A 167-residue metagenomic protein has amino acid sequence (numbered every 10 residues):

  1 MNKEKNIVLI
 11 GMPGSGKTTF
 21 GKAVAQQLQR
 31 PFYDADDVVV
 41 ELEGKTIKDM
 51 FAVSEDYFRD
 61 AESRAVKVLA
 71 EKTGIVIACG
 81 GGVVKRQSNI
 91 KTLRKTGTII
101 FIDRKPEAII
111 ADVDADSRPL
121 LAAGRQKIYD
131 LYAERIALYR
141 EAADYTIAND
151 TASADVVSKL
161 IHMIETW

Functional and structural regions predicted by a protein language model:
M1-K3, T19, A23, Q27 (+2 more regions): NTP-dependent small-molecule kinase module
L9: Hydrophobic anchor at the beta1->P-loop junction of P-loop NTPases
M12: P-loop (Walker A) phosphate-binding loop of NTP-binding proteins
G16: Conserved glycine(s) of the Walker
Q26-D37: Post-Walker A helix-loop "phosphate-sensing" segment adjacent to the P-loop in P-loop NTPases
D37-V83, Q87-T92, L138: ATP-dependent small-molecule kinase phosphotransfer cores that center on conserved nucleotide phosphate-binding segments
G81-V83, K105-E107, A152: Short glycine-rich anion-binding loops that position phosphate/pyrophosphate groups of nucleotides and phosphorylated
T96-A137: A glycine- and Lys/Arg-enriched "phosphate-lid" helix/loop adjacent to the NTP-binding pocket of small-molecule kinases
